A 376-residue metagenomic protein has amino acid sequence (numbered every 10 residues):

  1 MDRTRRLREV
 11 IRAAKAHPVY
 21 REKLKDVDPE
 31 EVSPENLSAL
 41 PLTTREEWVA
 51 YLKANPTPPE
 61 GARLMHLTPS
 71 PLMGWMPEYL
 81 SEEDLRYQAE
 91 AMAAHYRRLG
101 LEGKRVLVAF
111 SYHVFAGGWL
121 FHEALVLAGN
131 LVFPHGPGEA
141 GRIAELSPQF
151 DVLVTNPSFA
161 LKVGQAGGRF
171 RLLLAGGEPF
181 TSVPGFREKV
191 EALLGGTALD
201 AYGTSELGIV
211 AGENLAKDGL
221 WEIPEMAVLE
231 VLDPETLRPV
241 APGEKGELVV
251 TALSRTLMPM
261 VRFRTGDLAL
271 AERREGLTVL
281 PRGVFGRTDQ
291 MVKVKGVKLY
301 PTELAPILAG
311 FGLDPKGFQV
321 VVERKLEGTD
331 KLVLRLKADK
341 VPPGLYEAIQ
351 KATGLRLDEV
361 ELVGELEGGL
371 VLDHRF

Functional and structural regions predicted by a protein language model:
M1-L67, P71-G103, R187, G328-R335 (+1 more regions): Nucleotide 5′-phosphate-binding alpha/beta core
D2-K15, A128-F376: Active-site glycine/GP-rich loop and adjacent strand/helix microenvironment that borders small-molecule binding pockets
L72-R86, H122-L131, L146-V154: Acidic/glycine-enriched edge-of-secondary-structure segments
W75-Y79, G100-V106, N130-H135, L199: Short secondary-structure capping/junction motifs at helix and strand boundaries
L80, A109, V292: Conserved short-loop catalytic and cofactor-binding motifs
L85, S111-H113, S158-F159: Short glycine-enriched loops at secondary-structure junctions
A93-N130: Conserved AMP-binding loop of ANL adenylate-forming enzymes
